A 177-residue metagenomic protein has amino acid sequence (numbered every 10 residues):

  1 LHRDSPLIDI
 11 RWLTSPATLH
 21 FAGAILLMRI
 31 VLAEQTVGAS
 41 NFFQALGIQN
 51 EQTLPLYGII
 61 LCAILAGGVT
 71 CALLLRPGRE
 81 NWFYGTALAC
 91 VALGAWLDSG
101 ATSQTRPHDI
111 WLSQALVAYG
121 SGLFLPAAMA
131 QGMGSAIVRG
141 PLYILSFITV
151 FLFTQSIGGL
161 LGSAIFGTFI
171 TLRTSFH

Functional and structural regions predicted by a protein language model:
L1-R3: C-terminal membrane-cytosol helix-exit motif in multi-pass small-molecule transporters
L7-S175: 12-transmembrane solute porter fold
